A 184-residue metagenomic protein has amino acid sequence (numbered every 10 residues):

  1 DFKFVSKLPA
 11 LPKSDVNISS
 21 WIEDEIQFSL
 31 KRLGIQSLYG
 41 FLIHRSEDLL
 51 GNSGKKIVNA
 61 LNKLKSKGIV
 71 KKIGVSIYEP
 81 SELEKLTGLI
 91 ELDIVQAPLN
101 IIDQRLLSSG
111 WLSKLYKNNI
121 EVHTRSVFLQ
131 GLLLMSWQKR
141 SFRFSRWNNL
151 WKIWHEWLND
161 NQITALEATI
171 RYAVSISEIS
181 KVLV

Functional and structural regions predicted by a protein language model:
D1-K3: N-terminal binding-site loop/beta-alpha segment at the start of enzyme catalytic domains that lines or forms
V5, L38-I43, G74-V75: Short beta-strand segments at enzyme active-site cores
K7-W21, L49-L50: Active-site mouth loops of central-metabolism enzymes
N17-L33, Y78-K85: Short, acidic/polar
S20, Q36, L166-E167: Residues in well-ordered alpha-helical elements
W21, E25, F41, R171-Y172: Generic alpha-helical secondary-structure signal
L30-L49: Active-site groove signature of glycoside hydrolases
S46-V184: Beta/alpha (TIM)-barrel catalytic core signal, keyed to glycine-rich beta->alpha loops juxtaposed to Asp/Glu that bind
